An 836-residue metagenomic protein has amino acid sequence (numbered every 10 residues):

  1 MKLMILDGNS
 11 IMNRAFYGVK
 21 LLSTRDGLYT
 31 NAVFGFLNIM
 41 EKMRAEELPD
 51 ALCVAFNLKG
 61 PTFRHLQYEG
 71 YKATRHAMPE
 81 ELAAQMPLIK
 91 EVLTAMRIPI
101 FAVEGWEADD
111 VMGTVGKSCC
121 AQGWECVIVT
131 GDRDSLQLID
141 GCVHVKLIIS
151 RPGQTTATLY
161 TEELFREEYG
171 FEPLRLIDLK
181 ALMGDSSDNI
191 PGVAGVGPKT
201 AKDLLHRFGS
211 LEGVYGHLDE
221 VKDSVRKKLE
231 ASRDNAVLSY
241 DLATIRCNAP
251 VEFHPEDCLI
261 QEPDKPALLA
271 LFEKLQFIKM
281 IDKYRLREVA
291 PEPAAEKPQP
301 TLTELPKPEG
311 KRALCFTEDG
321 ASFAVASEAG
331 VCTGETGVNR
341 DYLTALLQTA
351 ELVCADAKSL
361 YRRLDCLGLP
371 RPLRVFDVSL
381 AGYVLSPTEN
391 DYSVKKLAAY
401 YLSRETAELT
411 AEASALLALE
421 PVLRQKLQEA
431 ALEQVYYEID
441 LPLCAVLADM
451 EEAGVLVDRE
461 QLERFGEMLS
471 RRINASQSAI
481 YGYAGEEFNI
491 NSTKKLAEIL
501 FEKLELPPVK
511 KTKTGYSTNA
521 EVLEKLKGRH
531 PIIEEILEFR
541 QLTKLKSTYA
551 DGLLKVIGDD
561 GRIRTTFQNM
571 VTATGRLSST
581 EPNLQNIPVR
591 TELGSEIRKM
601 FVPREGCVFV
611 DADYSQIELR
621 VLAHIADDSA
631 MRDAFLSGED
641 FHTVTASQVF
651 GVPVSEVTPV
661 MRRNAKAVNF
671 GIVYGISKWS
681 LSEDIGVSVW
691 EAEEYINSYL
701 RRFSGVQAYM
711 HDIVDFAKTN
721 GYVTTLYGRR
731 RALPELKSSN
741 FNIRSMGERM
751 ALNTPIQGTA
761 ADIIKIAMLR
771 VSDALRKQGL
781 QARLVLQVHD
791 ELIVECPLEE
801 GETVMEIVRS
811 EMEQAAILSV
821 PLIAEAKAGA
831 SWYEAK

Functional and structural regions predicted by a protein language model:
M1-V129, R133-T155, L159, N235-L238 (+2 more regions): Noncatalytic, basic helical substrate-engagement surface that gates or grips nucleic-acid strands
L48-C53, I98, A121, C142-H144 (+7 more regions): Non-catalytic nucleic-acid-binding/docking modules located in mid-to-C-terminal regions of nucleic-acid enzymes
A51, G105-E107, G131, E309-L427 (+2 more regions): Conserved DEDDh/DEDDy metal-dependent 3′-5′ exonuclease domain
G70-A84, S135-F171, R226-K228, V375-S414: Short alpha-helix plus adjacent loop in nuclease-associated cores
S232-V338, E351-A357, E412-E592, V602 (+7 more regions): Conserved "right-hand" nucleotidyltransferase catalytic core of DNA-directed polymerases
S379-T406, T410, A415, N569-P653: Function-dense linear segments that define catalytic or interfacial modules in macromolecule-processing proteins
E452, R564-T565, N569-T572, S647-L780 (+2 more regions): Conserved catalytic core of nucleic-acid polymerases
N474-S478, G482-E534, R701-R749, N753 (+1 more regions): C-terminal polymerase-core module
